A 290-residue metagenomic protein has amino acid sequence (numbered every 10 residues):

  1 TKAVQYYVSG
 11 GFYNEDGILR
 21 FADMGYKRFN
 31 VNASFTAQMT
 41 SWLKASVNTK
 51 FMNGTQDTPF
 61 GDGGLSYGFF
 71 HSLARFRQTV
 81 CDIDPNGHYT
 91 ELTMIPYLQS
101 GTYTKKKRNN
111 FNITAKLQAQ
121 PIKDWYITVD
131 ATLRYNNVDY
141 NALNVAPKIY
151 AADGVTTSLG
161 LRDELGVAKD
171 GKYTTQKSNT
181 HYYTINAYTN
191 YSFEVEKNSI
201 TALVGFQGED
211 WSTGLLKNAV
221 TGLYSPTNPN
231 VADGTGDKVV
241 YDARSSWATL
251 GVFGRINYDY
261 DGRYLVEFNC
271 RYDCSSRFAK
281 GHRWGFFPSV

Functional and structural regions predicted by a protein language model:
T1-D23, Q120-I122, L133: Residues embedded in well-ordered regular secondary structure
K2, A37-Q38, T49, L117-Q120 (+3 more regions): Residue-level signature of outer-membrane beta-barrel architecture
K2, S41, K123-D124, V195-N198 (+2 more regions): Short coil turns and loop connectors of transmembrane beta-barrels in diderm outer membranes and organellar homologs
F12-D16, V266-F278: Transmembrane beta-strand segments that form the barrel wall of outer-membrane beta-barrel proteins
G17-N112, T128-L250, R277-A279: Surface-exposed loop/interface segments of Gram-negative outer-membrane beta-barrel transport/assembly proteins
V31-A33, F69, N257, G285-V290: Feature captures outer-membrane beta-barrel proteins of Gram-negative bacteria and organelles
D130, G205, R255-D259, N269: Exposed, low-structure sequence patches enriched in small/polar residues
K280-W284: Short glycine/threonine-rich loop-to-helix capping motif typified by GTGT followed within a few residues by an Asp-Pro
